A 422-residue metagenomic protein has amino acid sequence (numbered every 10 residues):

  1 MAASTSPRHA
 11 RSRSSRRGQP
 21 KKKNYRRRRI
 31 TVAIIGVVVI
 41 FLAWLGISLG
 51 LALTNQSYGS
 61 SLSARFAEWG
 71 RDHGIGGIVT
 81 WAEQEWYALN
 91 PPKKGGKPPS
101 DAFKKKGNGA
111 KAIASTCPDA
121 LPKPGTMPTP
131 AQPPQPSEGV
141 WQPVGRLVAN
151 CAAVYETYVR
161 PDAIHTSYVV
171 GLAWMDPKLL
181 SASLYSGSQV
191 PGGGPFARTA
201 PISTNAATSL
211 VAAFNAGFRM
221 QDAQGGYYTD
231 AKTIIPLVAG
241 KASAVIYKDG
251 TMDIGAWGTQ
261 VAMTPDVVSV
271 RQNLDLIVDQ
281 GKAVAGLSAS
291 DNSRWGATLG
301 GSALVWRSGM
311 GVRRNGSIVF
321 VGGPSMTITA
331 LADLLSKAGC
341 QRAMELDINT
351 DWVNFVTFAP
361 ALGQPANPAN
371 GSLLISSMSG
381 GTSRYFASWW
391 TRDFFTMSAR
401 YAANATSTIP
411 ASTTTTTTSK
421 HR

Functional and structural regions predicted by a protein language model:
M1-R28: Terminal targeting segments of Actinobacterial cell-envelope proteins
V32-L49: Hydrophobic membrane-insertion alpha-helices, especially the h-region of bacterial N-terminal signal peptides
I40, Q56, S60, G76 (+5 more regions): Electropositive phosphate-/nucleotide-binding environments in soluble metabolic enzymes
W44-G59, S63-A64, E68-I235: Zymogen propeptides
A163-S167, I235-V238, G301-A303, A387-W389: A short catalytic or substrate-binding loop motif that flags glycine-/basic-rich loops and adjacent residues that bind
D176-L179, L184-K337: Aspartyl protease catalytic domain
G255, D279-A283, L287, W295-A405: Extended C-terminal subregions enriched in glycine
T406-H421: Extracellular mucin-like PTS domains
